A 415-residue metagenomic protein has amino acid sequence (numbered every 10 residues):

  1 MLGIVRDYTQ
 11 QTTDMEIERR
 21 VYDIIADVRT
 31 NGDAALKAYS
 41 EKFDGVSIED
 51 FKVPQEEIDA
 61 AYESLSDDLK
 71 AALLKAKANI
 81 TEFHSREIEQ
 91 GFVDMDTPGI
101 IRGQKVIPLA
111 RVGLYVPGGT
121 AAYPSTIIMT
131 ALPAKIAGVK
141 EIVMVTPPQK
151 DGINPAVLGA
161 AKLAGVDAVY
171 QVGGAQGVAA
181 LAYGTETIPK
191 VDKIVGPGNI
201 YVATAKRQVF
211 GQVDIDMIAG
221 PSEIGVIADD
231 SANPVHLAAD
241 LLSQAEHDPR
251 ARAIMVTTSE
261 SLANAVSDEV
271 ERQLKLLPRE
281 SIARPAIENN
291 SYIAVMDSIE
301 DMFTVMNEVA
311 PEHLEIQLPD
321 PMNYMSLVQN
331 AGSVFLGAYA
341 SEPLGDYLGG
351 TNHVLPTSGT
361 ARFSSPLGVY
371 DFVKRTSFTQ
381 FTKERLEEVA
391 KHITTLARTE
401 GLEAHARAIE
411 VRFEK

Functional and structural regions predicted by a protein language model:
M1, A168-G173, I293-S298: Short acidic-hydrophobic, aromatic-tinged amphipathic segments that line or gate anion-handling sites
M1-A110: N-terminal Rossmann-like NAD(P)+-binding subdomain of aldehyde/semialdehyde dehydrogenases
D94-G159: Conserved small-residue-rich beta-alpha loop and adjacent elements that most often cradle the phosphate/pyrophosphate
M129-K140, K162-A164, A182-I188, K206-Q208 (+1 more regions): Alpha-helix C-terminal capping segments
G165-V235, D240-S243, H247-R252: Conserved NAD(P)+-binding/catalytic subdomain of aldehyde/semialdehyde dehydrogenases
V195-P197, M217-A228, Q244-S267, A283-A294 (+2 more regions): Short loop-to-beta-strand entry elements in the cores of soluble alpha/beta enzymes
N307-K415: C-terminal core of ALDH-fold dehydrogenases
